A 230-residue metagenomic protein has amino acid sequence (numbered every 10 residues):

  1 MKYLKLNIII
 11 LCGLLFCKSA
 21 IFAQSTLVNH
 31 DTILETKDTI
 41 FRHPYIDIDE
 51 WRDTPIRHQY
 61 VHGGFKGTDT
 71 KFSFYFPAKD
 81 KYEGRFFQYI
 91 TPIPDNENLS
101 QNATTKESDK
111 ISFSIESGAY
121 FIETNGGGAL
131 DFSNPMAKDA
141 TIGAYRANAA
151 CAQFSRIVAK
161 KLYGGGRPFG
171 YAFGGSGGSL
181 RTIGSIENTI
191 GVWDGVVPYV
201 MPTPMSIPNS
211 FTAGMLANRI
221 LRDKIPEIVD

Functional and structural regions predicted by a protein language model:
M1-Q24: Bacterial Sec-dependent N-terminal signal peptides
A23-R85, Y89, E97-Q101, S108-D109: Catalytic-loop region of hydrolases
K79-Y82, S117, K160-R167, T189-D194: Secondary-structure transition/capping motifs at alpha-helix termini and the adjoining loop/turn into the next element
E83, P92-L162: Cap/lid segment of the alpha/beta-hydrolase catalytic domain
T91, T124, F173-G175, P198-Y199: Generic beta-strand/beta-sheet core signal
G165-S176: Alpha/beta-hydrolase fold nucleophile elbow
S179-I190: Short glycine-enriched nucleophile-adjacent loop and the immediately C-terminal alpha-helix near the catalytic center
W193-D230: A catalytic-pocket lid/entrance helix-loop region that shapes and gates access to the active site across common
